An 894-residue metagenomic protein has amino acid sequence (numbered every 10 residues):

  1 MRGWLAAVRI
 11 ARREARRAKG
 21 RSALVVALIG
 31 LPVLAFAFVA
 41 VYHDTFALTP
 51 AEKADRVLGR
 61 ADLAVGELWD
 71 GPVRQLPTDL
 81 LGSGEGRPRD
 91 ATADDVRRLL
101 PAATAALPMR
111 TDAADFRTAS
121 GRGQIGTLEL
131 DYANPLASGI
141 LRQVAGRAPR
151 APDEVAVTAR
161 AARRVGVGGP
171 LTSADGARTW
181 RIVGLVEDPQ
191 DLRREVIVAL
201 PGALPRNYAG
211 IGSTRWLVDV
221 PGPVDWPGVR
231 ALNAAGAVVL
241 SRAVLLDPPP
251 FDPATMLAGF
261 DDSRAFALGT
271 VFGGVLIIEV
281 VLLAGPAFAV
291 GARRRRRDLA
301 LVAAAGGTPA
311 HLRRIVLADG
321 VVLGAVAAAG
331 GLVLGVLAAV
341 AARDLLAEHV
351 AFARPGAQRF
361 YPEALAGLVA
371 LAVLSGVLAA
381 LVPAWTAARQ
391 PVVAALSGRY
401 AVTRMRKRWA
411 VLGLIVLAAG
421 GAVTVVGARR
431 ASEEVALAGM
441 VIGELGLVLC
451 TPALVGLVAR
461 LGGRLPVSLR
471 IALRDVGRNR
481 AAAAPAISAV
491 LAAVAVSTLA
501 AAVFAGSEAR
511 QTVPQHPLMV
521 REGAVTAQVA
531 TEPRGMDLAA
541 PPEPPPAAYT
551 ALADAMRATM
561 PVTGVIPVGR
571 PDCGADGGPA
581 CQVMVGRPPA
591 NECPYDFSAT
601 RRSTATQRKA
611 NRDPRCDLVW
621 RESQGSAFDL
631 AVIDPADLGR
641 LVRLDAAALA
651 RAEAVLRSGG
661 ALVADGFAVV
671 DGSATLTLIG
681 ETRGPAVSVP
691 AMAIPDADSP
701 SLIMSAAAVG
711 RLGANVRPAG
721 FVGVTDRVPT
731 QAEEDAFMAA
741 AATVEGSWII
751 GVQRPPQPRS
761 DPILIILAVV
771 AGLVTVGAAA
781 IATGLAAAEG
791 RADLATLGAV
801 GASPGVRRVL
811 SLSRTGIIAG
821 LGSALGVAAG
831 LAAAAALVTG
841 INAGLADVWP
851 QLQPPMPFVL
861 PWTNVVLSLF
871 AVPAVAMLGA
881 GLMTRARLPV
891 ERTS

Functional and structural regions predicted by a protein language model:
M1-A284, V290-R294, A310, I315 (+8 more regions): Membrane transport/envelope proteins' first extracytoplasmic loop
M1-R9, V458-R470, S894: Short, membrane-interfacial amphipathic segments enriched in basic
E14, A18, L282-A325, P383 (+3 more regions): Interfacial "coupling" helices/loops that link adjacent transmembrane helices in transporter permeases
G20-T45, L414-A418, A481-E508, G820 (+1 more regions): Short, strongly hydrophobic transmembrane alpha-helices
A40, G236, V244-P250, P286-F288 (+9 more regions): Small-residue-rich transmembrane alpha-helices
A40, R89-A151, V183-V186, I197 (+1 more regions): The feature marks short, hydrophobic/small-residue-biased sequence motifs that occur predominantly
T270-G285, I763-L785, I817-L821, L869-A876: Selective detector of the "anchor" transmembrane alpha-helix that sits immediately C-terminal
V392-V416, R460-L491: Alpha-helical transmembrane segments of integral membrane proteins
